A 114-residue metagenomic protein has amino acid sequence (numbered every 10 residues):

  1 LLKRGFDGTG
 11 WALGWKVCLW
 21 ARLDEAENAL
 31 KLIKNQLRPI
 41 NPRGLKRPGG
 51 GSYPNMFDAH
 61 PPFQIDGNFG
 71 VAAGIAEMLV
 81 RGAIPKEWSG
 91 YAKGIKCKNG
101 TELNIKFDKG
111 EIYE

Functional and structural regions predicted by a protein language model:
L1-N28: Long, repeat-rich segments with strong aromatic
E27-E114: Non-catalytic C-terminal accessory modules of carbohydrate-active enzymes
